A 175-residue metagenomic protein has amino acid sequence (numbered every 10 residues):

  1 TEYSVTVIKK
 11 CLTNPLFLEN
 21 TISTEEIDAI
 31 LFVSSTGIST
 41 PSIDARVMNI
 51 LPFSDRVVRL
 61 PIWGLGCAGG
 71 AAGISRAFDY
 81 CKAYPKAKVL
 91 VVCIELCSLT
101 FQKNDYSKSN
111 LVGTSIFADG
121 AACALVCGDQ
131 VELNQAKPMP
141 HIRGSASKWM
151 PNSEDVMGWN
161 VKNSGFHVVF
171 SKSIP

Functional and structural regions predicted by a protein language model:
T1, K103-P175: Condensing-enzyme catalytic core mediating Claisen C-C bond formation in acyl metabolism
T1, S34-A87, L99-T100: Conserved catalytic cysteine-centered active-site region of acyl-thioester-dependent Claisen-condensing enzymes
T1-V7, G70, I174: Phosphate/oxyanion-binding active-site loops and adjacent basic polyanion-contact surfaces
V7-I27, N134, P175: Phosphate/pyrophosphate-binding loops at sites that engage ATP/ADP/AMP, CoA/4′-phosphopantetheine, polyphosphate
E25-D28, D55-V57, Y84-V89, L111-V112 (+2 more regions): Short coil/turn connectors at secondary-structure junctions
F32, L90-V91, L125: Structural beta-sheet core signal
V33-I38, E95, S147-K148: Short glycine-enriched loops at secondary-structure junctions
R56, I62, A72-R76, C93-D119 (+1 more regions): Active-site glycine-rich loop that binds ribose-phosphate moieties when present
